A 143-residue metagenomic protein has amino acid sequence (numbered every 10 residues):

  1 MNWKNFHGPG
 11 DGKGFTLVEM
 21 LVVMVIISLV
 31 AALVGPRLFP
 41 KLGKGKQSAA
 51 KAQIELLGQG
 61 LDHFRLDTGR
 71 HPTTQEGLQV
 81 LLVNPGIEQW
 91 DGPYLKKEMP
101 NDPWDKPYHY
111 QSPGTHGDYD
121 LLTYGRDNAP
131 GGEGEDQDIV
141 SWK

Functional and structural regions predicted by a protein language model:
M1-F15: N-terminal leader/signal peptides at the extreme start of proteins
G10, S28, P40, H71 (+1 more regions): Short, flexible active-site loop motifs that bind/organize anionic cofactors or intermediates
D11-L38: N-terminal single-pass transmembrane signal-anchor helix
G12, K44, H63-D67: Conserved amphipathic alpha-helical interaction elements at protein-protein interfaces in regulatory, energy-coupling
I26, V30, A49-A52, T73: A generic short alpha-helical patch detector that favors 3-5-residue windows in or near N-terminal regions
R37-L56: Aliphatic-rich helix starts adjacent to a transmembrane/signal segment
E55, Q59-K143: Low-complexity, acidic interaction segments enriched in glycine
